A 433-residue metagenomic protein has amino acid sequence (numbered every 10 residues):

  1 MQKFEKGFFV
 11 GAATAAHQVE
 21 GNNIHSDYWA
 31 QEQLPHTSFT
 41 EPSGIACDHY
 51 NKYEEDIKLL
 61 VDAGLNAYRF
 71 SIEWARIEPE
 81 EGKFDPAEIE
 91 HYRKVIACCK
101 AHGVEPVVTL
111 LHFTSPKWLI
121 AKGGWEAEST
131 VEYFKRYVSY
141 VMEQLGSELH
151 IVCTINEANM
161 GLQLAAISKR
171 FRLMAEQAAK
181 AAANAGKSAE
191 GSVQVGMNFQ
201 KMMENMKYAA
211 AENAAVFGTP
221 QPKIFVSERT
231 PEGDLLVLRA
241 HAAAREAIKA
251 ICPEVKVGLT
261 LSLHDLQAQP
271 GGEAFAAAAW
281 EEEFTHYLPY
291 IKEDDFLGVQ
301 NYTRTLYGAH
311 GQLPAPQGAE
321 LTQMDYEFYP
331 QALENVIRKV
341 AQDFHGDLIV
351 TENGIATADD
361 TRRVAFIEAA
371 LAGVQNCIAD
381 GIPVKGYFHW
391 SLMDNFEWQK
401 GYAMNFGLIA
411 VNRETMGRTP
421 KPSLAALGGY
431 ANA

Functional and structural regions predicted by a protein language model:
M1-T37, V61, E81-G82, I89-R363 (+2 more regions): Active-site region of glycoside hydrolase catalytic domains
W29-A63: Aromatic- and Gly/Pro-rich amphipathic surface segment
E41, I45, H49-K52, R69 (+2 more regions): Generic, well-ordered alpha-helical segments
K52-E73, K292, F296: Catalytic domains of carbohydrate-active enzymes, especially glycoside hydrolases
I72-F84: Glycine-rich, proline-tolerant flexible connector loops at the mouths of alpha/beta enzymes
